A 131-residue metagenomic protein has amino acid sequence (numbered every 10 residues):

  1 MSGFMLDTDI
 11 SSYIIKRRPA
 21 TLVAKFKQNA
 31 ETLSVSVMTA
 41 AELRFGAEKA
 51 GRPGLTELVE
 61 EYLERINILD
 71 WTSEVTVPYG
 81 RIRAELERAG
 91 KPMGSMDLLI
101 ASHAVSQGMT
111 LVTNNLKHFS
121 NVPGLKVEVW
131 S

Functional and structural regions predicted by a protein language model:
M1-G3, A101, V105-S131: Acidic, PIN/NYN-like endoribonuclease modules and their adjacent C-terminal/linker elements
M1-V35, F45-L63: Short, well-structured N-terminal submotif of metal-dependent ribonuclease cores
D7, S36, M93-G94, N115-L116: Histidine- and aromatic-rich ligand-binding microenvironments
D7-T8, L43, Y79, A104 (+1 more regions): Generic structural signal for small/hydrophobic residues in well-ordered secondary structure, especially within
I10-S11, V75, I100, K117-H118: Alpha-helix capping/helix-boundary segments
N67-V112: Active-site neighborhoods of divalent-metal-dependent phosphate/nucleic-acid chemistry enzymes
